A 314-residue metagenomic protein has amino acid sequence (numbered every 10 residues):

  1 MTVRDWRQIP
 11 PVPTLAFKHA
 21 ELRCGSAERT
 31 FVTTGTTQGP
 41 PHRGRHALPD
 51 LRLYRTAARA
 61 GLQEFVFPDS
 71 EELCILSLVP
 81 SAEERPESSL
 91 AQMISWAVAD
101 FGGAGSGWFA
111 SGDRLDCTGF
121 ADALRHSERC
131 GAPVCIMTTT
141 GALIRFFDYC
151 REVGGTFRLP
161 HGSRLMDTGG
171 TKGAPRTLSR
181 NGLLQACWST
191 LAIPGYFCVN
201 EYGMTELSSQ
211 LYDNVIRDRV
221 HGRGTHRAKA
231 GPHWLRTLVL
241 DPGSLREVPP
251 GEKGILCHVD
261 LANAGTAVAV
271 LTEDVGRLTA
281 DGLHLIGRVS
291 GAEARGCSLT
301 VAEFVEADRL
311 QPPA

Functional and structural regions predicted by a protein language model:
M1-V32, P40-A47, A60, E64-P68: Active-site diphosphate/adenylate-binding microenvironment
D5, P13, D50, G112-D116 (+1 more regions): Poly-acidic low-complexity segments
R7-K18, H46-L51, L76-S81, M137-R145: Short, mixed-charge, low-aromatic patches
E21-R29, R59, S88-A91, C150-T156: Short, functional N-terminal and low-complexity linear motifs
G25, L53-A57, L115: Short secondary-structure boundary/capping elements
G35: The Walker A (P-loop) glycine that initiates the GxxxxGKT/S ATP-binding motif of P-loop NTPases
L48-E87, A91, A314: Nucleic-acid enzyme cleavage-core boundary/entry regions
E71-C74, S81, E87, W96-A314: Active-site glycine/GP-rich loop and adjacent strand/helix microenvironment that borders small-molecule binding pockets
